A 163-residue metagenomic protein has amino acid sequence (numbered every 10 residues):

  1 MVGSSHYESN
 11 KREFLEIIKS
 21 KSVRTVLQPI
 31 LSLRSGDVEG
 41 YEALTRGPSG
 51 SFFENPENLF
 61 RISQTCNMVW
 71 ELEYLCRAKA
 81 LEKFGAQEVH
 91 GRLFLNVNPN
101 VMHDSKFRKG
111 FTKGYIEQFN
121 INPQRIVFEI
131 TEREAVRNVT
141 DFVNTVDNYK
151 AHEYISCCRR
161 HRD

Functional and structural regions predicted by a protein language model:
V2-R61, C158: Active-site core of bacterial EAL-family cyclic-dinucleotide phosphodiesterase domains
L15, V143-V146: Short amphipathic alpha-helical segments and helix-helix/interface helices
S20-K21, T65-C66, Q87-H90, H152: Structured helix-beta-strand junction loops
S22-R24, G40-E42, R92-N96, R125-E129 (+1 more regions): Structural preference for beta-strand elements that scaffold enzyme active sites
I30, N98-N100, T131-R133, Y154 (+1 more regions): Active-site beta-loop-alpha junctions enriched in small/polar residues
S49, I62-N67, V97-M102: Conserved protein-kinase N-lobe ATP-binding Lys motif
W70-D141: Catalytic core of bacterial c-di-GMP phosphodiesterases, primarily the EAL and HD-GYP domains, capturing alpha-helical
T145-R159: Short beta-strand/loop segments at the ligand-binding rim of alpha/beta enzyme cores
